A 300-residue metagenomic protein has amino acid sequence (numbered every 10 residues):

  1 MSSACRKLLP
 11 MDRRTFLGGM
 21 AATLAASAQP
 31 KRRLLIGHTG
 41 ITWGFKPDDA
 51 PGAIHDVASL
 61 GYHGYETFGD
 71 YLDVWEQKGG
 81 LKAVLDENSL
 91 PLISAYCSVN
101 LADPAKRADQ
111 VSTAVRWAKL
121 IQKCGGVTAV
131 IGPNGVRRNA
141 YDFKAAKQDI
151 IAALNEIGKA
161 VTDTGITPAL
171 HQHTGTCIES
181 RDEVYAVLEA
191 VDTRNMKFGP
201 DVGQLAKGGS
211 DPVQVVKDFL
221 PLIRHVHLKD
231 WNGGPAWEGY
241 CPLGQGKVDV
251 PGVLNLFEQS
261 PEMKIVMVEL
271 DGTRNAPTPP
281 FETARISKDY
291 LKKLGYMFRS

Functional and structural regions predicted by a protein language model:
C5-L8, R14-I36, T42, D48-A58 (+3 more regions): Histidine-acidic metal/acid-base catalytic patches
M20-P30, P104-F198, K207, F281-E282: Active-site acidic/histidine proton-transfer and metal-coordination neighborhood in alpha/beta enzyme cores
P30-K31, I54-S59, V74-S94, V115-G126 (+4 more regions): Acidic (Asp/Glu)-rich catalytic clusters
G37-D49, V99-Q110, Y141-K144: Active-site mouth loops of central-metabolism enzymes
T42-G44, Y71-D73, S98-L101, P133-R137 (+4 more regions): Active-site-proximal loop/turn and secondary-structure-junction residues that shape catalytic pockets, frequently
E66-K82, V136-R138: Glycine-rich, proline-tolerant flexible connector loops at the mouths of alpha/beta enzymes
